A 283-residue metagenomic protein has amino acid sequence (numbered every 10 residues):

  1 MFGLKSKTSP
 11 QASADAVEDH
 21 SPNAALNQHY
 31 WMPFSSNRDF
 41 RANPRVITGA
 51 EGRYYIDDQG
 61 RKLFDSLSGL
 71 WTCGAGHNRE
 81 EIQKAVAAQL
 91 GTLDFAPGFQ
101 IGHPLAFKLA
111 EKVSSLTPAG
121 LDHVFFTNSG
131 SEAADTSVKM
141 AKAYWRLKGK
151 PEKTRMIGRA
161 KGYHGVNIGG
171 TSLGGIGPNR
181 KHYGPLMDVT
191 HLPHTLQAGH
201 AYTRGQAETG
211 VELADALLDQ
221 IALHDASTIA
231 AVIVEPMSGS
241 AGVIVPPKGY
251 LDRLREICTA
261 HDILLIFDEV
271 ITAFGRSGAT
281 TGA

Functional and structural regions predicted by a protein language model:
F2-A283: Conserved N-terminal phosphate-binding loop of PLP-dependent enzymes in the Aspartate aminotransferase
